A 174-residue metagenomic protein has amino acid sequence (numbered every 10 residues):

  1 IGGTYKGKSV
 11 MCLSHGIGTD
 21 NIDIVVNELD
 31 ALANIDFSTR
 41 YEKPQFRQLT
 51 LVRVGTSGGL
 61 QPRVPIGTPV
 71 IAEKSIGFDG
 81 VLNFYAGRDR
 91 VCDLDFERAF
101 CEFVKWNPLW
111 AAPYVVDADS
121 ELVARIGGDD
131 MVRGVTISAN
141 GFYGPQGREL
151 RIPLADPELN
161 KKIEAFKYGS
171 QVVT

Functional and structural regions predicted by a protein language model:
I1-Y114: Metabolite-binding pocket within alpha/beta catalytic cores that recognizes anionic/polar moieties
D95-S170: Active-site rim beta-loop-alpha module in soluble metabolic enzymes
V173-T174: A short, acidic, amphipathic alpha-helical segment used as a generic capping/interface helix at domain edges
